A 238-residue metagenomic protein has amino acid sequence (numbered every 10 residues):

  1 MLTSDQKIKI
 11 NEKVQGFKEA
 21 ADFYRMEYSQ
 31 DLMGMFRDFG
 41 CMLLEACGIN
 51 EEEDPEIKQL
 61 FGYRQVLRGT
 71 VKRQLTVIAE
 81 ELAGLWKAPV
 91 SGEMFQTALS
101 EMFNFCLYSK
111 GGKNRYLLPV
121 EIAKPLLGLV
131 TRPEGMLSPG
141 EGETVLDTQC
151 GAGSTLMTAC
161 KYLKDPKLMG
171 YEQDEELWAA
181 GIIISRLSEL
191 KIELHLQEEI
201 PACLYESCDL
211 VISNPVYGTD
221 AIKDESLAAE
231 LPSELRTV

Functional and structural regions predicted by a protein language model:
L2-S109: Long recognition/docking surfaces used for binding and targeting
T3, M33, L44, L127-V130 (+3 more regions): Compositionally biased amphipathic helical and low-complexity segments enriched in hydrophobic
S4, S29, S91, S100 (+8 more regions): Generic serine detector
A20-A21, A46, A79, A83 (+9 more regions): A sequence-composition feature that detects small, non-aromatic residues
Y108-G112, K167, R236: A short, mixed-charge helix-start or loop-turn motif at secondary-structure junctions
K113, L118-D220: Conserved S-adenosyl-L-methionine
P215-V238: Mobile active-site "lid"/loop adjacent to the S-adenosyl-L-methionine
